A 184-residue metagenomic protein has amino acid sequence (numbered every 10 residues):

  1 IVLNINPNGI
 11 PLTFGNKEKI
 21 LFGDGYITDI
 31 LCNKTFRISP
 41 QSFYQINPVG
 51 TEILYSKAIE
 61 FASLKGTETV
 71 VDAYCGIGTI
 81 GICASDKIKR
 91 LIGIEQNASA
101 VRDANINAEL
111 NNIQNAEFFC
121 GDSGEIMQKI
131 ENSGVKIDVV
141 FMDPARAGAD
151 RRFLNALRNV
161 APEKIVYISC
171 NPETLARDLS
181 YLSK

Functional and structural regions predicted by a protein language model:
V2-K184: Rossmann-like S-adenosyl-L-methionine
